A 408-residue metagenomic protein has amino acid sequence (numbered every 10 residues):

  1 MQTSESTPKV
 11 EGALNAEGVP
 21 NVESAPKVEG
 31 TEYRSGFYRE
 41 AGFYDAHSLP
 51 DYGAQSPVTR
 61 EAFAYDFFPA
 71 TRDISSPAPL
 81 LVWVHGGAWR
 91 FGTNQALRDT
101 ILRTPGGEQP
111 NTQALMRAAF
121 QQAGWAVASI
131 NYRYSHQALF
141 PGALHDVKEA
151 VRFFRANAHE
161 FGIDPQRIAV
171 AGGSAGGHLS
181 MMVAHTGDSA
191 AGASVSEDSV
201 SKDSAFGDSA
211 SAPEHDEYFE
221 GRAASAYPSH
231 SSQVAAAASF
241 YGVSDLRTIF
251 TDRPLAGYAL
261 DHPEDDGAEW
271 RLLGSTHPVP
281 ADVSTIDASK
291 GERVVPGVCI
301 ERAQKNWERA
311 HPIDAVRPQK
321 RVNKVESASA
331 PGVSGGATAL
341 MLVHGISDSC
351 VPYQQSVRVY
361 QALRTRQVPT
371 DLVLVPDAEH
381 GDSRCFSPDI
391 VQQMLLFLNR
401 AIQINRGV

Functional and structural regions predicted by a protein language model:
Q2-S4, G12, V22-V408: Alpha/beta-hydrolase superfamily serine-hydrolase fold, recognizing
